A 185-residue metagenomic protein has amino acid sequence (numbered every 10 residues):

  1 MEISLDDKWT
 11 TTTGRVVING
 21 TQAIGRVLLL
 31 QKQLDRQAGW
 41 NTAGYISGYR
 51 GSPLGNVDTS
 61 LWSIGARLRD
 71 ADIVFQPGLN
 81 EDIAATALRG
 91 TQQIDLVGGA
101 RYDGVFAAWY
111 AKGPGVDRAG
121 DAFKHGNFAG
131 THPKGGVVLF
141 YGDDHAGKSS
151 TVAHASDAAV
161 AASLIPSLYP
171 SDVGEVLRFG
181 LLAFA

Functional and structural regions predicted by a protein language model:
M1-E175: Thiamine diphosphate
F123-K124, G180-L182: Glycine-rich, charged/polar anion/phosphate-binding loops that engage phosphate groups from diverse ligands
G174-L177, A185: Conserved anion/nucleotide-ligand pocket segment
